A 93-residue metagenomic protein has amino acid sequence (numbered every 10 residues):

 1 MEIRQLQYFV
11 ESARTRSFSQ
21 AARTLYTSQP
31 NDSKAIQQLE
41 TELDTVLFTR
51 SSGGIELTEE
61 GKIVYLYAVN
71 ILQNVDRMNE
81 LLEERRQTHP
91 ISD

Functional and structural regions predicted by a protein language model:
E2-Q5, Q29, G61: The N-cap/first-turn positions of alpha helices within or immediately adjacent to helix-turn-helix DNA-binding domains
Y8-S12, V64: Short alpha-helical "packing" element that flanks the helix-turn-helix/winged-helix DNA-binding module
S12-S28: Short helix-boundary/capping micro-motifs
S17-F18, I36, R50: Helix-turn-helix DNA-binding elements, focusing on the entry/boundary residues of the two helices that contact DNA
R23-T24, T41, K62: Alpha-helical residues within the helix-turn-helix
E40-L57: A short LG(V/I)-centered, amphipathic sequence patch enriched for acidic residue(s) preceding the LG motif
E84-D93: Interdomain hinge and pocket-entrance segments immediately C-terminal to HTH DNA-binding domains
